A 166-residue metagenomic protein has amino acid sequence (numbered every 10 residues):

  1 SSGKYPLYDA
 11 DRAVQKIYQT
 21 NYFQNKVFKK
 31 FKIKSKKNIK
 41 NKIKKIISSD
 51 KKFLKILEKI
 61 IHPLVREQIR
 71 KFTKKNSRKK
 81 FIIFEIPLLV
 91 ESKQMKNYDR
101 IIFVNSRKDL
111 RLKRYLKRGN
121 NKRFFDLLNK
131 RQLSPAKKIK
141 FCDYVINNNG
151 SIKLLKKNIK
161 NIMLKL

Functional and structural regions predicted by a protein language model:
S2-G3, Q24-F28, R66, N105-L116 (+1 more regions): An amphipathic alpha-helix signature
K4-T20: Short beta-strand-centered segment that lines the nucleotide-binding/catalytic pocket of NTP-utilizing
P6, R12, R100, D143-Y144: Well-ordered beta-strand positions
D11, L57, I83, I146 (+1 more regions): Residue-level signal for inorganic ion chemistry
Q15-R78: ATP-dependent small-molecule kinase phosphotransfer cores that center on conserved nucleotide phosphate-binding segments
I17, V104-N105, G150: Conserved AAA+ ATPase "SRH/arginine-finger" region at the nucleotide-binding site
V65-I69, K96-N97, K108, R118-L166: Small-molecule kinase domains that catalyze NTP-dependent phosphoryl transfer to phosphate-bearing small molecules
Q68-N76, F81-K117: ATP-dependent NMP and nucleoside kinases share a basic, alpha-helical "lid"
